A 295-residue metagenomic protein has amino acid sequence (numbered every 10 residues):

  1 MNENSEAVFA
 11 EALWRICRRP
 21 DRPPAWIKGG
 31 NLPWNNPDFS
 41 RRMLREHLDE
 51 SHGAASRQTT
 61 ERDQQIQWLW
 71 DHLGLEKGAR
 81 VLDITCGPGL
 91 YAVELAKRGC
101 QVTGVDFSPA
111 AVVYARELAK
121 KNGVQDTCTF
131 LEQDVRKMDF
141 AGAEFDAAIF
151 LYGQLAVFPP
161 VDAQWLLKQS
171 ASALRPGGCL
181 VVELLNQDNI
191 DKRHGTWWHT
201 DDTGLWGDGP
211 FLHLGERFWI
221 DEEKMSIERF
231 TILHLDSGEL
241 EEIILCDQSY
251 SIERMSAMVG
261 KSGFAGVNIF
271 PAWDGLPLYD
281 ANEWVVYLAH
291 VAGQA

Functional and structural regions predicted by a protein language model:
N2-W34: N-terminal auxiliary segments of SAM/dcSAM-dependent transferases
P88-C100: Conserved SAM-binding loop of SAM-dependent methyltransferases across substrates and taxa, primarily the Class I
S108-A110: Conserved SAM/SAH-binding beta-strand->alpha-helix loop
A115-R116: Conserved SAM-binding loop
G123-K137: Conserved SAM-binding strand-loop segment of SAM-dependent methyltransferases
F140-A147: A short acidic, Gly/Pro-enriched loop at the edge of an enzyme's catalytic core that lines a small-molecule cofactor
Q164-P176: A short glycine-rich, Lys/Arg-flanked "PGG" loop and its adjoining helix->strand segment in the class I
V181-R254: SAM-dependent methyltransferase
